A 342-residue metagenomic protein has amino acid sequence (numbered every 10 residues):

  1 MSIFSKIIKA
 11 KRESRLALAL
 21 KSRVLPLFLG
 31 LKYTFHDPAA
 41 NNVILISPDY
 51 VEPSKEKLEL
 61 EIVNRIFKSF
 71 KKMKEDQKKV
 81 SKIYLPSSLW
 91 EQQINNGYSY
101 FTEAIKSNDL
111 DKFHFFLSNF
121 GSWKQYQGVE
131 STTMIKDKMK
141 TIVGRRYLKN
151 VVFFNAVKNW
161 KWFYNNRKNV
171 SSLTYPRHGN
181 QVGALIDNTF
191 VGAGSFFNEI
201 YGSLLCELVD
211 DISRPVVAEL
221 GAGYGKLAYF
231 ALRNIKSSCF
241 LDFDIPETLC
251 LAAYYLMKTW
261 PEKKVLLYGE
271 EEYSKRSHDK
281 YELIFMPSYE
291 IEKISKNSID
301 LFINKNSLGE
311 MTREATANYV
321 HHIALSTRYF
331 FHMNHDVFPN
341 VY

Functional and structural regions predicted by a protein language model:
M1-S81, L148: Membrane-proximal basic amphipathic "stem/tether" segments
I83-I212: Conserved Class I S-adenosyl-L-methionine-dependent methyltransferase catalytic core
S213-G223: Conserved class I S-adenosyl-L-methionine
Y224-I235: Conserved SAM-binding loop of SAM-dependent methyltransferases across substrates and taxa, primarily the Class I
Y255-S295: S-adenosyl-L-methionine
I303: A conserved beta-strand element that flanks and buttresses the S-adenosyl-L-methionine
E310-I323: A short, conserved alpha-helix within the catalytic core of class I
S326-F338: Conserved beta-strand signature within the Rossmann-like core of class I S-adenosyl-L-methionine
